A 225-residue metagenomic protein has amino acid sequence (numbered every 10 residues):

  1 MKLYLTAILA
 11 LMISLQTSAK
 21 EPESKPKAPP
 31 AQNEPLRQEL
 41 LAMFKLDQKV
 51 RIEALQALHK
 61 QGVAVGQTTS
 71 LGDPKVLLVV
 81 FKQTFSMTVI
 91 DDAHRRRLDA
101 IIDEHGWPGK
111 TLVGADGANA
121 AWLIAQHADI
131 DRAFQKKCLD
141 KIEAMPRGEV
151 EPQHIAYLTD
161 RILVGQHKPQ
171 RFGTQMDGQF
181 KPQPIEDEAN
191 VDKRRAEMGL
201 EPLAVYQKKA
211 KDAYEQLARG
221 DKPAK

Functional and structural regions predicted by a protein language model:
M1-Y4: Positively charged n-region of N-terminal signal peptides that target proteins for export
T6-S14: Bacterial N-terminal signal peptides
I8, A57, L200-E201: A periodicity- and composition-biased signal for non-globular, repetitive helical segments
T17-A19: Boundary at the C-terminal end of the N-terminal hydrophobic targeting segment
P22-Q166: N-terminal helix-rich structural modules
H127-F134, Q170-Q175, P223-K225: Short, charged low-complexity intrinsically disordered segments located at boundaries of structured domains
L139-E201: An amphipathic alpha-helical core segment
N190-K225: A cross-kingdom marker for long, charged
